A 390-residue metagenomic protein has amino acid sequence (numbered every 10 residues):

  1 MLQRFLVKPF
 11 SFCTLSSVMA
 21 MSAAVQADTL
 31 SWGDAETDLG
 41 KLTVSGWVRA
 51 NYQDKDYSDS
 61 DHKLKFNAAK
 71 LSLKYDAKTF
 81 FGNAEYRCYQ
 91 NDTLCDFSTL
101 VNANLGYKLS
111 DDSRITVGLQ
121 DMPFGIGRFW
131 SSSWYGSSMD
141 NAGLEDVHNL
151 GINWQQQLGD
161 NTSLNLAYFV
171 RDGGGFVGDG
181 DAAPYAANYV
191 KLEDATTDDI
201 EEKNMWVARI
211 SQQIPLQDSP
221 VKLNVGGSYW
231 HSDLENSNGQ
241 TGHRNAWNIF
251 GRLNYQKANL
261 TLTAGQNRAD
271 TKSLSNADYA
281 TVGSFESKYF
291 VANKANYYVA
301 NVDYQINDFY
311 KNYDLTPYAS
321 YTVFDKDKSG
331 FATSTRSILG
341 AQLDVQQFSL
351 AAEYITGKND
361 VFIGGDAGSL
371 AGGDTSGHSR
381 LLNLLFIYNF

Functional and structural regions predicted by a protein language model:
G33-D54, S58-F176, S211-Q217, V299: Outer membrane beta-barrel
L42, T79-A84, D112-I115, D160-L164 (+4 more regions): Repeated loop/turn-to-beta-strand initiation elements of outer-membrane beta-barrel proteins
G46-V48, G82-A84, V117, W154 (+10 more regions): Membrane-embedded beta-strand positions of outer-membrane beta-barrel proteins
A50-D56, A68-K70, A77-F81, Y86-D92 (+11 more regions): Transmembrane beta-strands of outer-membrane beta-barrel pores
S60-A69, F97-V101, D146-L150, E202-W206 (+5 more regions): Residues that define the transmembrane beta-barrel architecture of outer-membrane proteins
G175-T197, S237-G239, A269-N293, D360-S376: Solvent-exposed loop segments that connect transmembrane elements
K203, S211-I214, D218-D327, T335 (+1 more regions): Detector for outer-membrane/organellar transmembrane beta-barrel domains, recognizing the amphipathic beta-strand
A208-I210, S376-F390: Outer-membrane beta-barrel "beta-signal"
